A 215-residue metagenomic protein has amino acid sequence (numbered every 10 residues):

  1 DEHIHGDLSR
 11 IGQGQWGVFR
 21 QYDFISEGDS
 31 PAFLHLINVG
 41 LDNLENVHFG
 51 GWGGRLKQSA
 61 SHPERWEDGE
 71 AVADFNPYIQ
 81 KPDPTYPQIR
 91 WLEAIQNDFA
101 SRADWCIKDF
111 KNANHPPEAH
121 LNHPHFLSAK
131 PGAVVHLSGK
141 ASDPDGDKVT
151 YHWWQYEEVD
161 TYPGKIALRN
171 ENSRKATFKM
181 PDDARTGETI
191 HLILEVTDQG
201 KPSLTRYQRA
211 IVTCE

Functional and structural regions predicted by a protein language model:
D1-K148, H152-Y162: N-terminal acidic, glycine/proline-rich low-complexity segments
P131, D145, N170, T186-G187: Surface-exposed loops/turns
Q155-K179: Surface-exposed, flexible coil segments in extracellular/virion-facing regions
M180-T186: Short, surface-exposed loop/turn segments at beta-strand-coil junctions that are enriched for proline with nearby
T197-S203: Short, solvent-exposed loop/turn segments at the edges of extracellular beta-sandwich modules
S203-A210: Extracellular and select intracellular beta-sandwich modules with Ser/Thr-enriched, small-residue motifs on
I211-E215: Short beta-strand edge segments in extracellular beta-sheet folds
